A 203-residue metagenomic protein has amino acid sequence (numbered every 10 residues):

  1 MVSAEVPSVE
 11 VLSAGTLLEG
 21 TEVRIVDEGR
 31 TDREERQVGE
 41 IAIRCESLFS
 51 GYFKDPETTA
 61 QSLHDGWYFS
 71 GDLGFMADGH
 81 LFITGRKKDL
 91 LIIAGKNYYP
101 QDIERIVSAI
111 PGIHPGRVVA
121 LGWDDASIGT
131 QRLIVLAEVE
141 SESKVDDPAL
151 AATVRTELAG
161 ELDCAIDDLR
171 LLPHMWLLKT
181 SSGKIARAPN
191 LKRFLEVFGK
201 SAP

Functional and structural regions predicted by a protein language model:
M1-S13, V139-S141: Alpha-helical "lid/cap" subdomains adjacent to substrate-binding clefts that gate access and reposition the ligand
V11-R36, E40-P100: Conserved ATP-binding/catalytic segment of the ANL
T21, G39, Q131-L133, S181: Change "...and in nucleic-acid phosphodiester-cleaving endonucleases..." to "...and in nucleic-acid processing enzymes
C45, S50-G51, L73-L162: AMP-binding/adenylate-forming catalytic core of the ANL superfamily
F53-K54, D146, S181-S182: Short conserved micro-motifs at the rims of enzyme active sites and ligand-binding pockets
K54-E57, R105, K200-P203: Short, solvent-exposed cationic patches
R117-D124, I134-V135, R155-P203: Conserved C-terminal "lid"/linker of ANL adenylate-forming enzymes
